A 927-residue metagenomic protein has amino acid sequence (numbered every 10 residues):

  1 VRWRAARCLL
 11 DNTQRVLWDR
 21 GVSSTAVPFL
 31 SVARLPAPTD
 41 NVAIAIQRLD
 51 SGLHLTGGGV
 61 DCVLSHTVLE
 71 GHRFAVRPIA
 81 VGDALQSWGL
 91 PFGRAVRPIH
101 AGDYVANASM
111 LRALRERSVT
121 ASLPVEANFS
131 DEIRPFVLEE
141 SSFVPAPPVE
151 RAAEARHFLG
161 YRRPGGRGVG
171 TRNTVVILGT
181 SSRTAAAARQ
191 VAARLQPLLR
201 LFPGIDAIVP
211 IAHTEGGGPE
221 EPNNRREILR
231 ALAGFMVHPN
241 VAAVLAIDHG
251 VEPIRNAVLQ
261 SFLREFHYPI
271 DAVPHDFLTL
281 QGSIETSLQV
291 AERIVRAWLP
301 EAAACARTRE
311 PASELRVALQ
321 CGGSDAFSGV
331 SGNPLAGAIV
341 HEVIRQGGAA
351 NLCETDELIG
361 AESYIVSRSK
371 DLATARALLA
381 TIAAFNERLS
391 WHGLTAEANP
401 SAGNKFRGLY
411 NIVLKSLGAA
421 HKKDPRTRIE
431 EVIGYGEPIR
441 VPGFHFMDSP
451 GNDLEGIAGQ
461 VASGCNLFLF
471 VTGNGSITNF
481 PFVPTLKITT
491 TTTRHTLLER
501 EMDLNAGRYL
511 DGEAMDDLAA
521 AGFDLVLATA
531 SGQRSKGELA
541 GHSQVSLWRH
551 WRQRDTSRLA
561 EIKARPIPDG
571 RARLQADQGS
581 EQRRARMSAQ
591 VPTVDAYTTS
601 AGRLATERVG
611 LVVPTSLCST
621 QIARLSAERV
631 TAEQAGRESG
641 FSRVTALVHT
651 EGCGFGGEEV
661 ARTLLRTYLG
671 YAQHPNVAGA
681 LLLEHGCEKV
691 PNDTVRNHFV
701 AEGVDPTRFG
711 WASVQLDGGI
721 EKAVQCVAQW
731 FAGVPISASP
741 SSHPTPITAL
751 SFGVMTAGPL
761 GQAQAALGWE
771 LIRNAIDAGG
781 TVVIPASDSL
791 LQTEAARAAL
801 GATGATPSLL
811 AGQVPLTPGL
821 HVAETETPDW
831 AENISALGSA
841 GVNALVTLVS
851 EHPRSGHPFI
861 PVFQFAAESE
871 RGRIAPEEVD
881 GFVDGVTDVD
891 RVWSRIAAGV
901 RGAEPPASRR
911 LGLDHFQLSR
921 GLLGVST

Functional and structural regions predicted by a protein language model:
D11-N12, D19: Intrinsic-disorder-associated, low-complexity terminal segments enriched in Asp/Asn/His/Tyr and depleted of Lys/Arg
A26-E430, G434-E437, V441-L467, S476 (+2 more regions): Metallocofactor- and cofactor-centric catalytic cores in central/energy metabolism, strongly enriched
